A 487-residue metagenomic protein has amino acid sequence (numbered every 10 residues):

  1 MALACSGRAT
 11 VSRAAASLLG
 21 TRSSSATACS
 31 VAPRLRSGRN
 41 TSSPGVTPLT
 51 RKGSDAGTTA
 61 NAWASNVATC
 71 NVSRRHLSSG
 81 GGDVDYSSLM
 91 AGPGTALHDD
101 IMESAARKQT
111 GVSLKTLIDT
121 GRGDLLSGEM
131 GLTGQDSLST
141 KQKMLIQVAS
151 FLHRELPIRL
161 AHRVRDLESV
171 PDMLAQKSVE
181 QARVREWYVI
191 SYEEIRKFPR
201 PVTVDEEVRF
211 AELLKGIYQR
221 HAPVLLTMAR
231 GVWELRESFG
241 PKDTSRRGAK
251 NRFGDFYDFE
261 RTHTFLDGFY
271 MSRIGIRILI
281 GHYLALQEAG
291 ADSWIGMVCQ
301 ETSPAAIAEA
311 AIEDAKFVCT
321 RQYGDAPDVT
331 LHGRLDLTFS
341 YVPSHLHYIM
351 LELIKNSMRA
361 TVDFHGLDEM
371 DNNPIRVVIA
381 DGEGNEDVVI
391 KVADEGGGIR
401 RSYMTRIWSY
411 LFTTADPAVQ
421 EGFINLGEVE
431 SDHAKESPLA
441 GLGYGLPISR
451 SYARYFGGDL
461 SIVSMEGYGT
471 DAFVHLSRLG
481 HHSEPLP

Functional and structural regions predicted by a protein language model:
M1-S104: N-terminal mitochondrial targeting presequence
D83-Y86, M90-D328, P343, H347: Signal-transmission coiled-coils
D314, V318, V342-N373, G382-G384 (+1 more regions): Conserved ATP-binding N-box helix of the HATPase_c
N356-E395, V419-H433, S464: ATP-lid-like helix-loop hinge signature
D387, G398, G443, E466-F473 (+1 more regions): Glycine-rich nucleotide-binding loop
G398-S409, D416-F423: Short helix N-cap motif at coil->helix boundaries in the Bergerat
K435, G457-V463: Glycine-rich ATP-binding loops of the HATPase_c
A440-Y444, I448-G457: Conserved glycine-/histidine-rich ATP-lid loop and adjacent helix of the Bergerat-fold HATPase_c
